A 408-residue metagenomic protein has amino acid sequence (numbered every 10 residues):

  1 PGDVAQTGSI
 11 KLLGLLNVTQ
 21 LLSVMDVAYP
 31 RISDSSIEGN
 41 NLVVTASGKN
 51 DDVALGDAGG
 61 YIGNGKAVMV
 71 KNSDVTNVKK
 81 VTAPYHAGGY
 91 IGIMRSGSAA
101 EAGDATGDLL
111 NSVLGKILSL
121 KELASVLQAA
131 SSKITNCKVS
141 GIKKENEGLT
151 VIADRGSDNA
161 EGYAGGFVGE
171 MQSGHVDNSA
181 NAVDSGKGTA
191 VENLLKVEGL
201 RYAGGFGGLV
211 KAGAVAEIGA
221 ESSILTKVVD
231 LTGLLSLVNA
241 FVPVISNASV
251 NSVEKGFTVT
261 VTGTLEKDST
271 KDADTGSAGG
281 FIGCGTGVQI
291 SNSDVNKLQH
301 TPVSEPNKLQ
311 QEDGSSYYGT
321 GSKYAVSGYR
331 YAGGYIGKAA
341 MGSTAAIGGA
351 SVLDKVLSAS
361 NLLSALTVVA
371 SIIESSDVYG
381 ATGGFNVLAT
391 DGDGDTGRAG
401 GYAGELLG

Functional and structural regions predicted by a protein language model:
P1-G408: Surface-exposed loop/turn motifs in large extracellular/passenger domains
